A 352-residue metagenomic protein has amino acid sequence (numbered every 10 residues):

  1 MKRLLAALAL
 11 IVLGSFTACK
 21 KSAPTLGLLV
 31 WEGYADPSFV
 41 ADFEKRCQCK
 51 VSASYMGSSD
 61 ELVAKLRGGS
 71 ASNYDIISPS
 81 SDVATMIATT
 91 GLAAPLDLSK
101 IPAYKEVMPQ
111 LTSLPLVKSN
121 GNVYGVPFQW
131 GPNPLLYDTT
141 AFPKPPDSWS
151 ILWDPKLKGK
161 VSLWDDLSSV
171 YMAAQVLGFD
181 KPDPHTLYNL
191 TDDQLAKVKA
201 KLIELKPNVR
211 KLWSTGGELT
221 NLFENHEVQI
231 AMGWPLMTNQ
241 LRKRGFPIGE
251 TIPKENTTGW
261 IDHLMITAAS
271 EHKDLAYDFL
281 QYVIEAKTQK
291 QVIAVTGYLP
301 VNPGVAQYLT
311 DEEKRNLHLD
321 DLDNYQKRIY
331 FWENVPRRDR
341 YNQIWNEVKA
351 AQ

Functional and structural regions predicted by a protein language model:
M1-L26, Q352: Short, low-complexity disordered leader/linker segments with a strong preference for bacterial N-terminal type II
C19-I87, T220: Early extracytoplasmic/lumenal segment of secretory-pathway proteins
S78, V83-A84, A88-E224: Extracytoplasmic ligand-binding site segments that recognize negatively charged/polar headgroups
A84-M86, I230-P247: A ligand-binding cleft/hinge motif common to bilobed small-molecule-binding domains
P134-A141, V176, I261-H272, Q291: A bilobed periplasmic-binding-protein/Venus flytrap-type ligand-binding module shared by bacterial periplasmic
A196, K201-L205, R242-A268: Periplasmic-binding protein-like
T258, T267-I329: Mature extracytoplasmic/periplasmic domains
Y325-Q352: Conserved C-terminal helix/tail region of periplasmic/extracytoplasmic solute-binding proteins
